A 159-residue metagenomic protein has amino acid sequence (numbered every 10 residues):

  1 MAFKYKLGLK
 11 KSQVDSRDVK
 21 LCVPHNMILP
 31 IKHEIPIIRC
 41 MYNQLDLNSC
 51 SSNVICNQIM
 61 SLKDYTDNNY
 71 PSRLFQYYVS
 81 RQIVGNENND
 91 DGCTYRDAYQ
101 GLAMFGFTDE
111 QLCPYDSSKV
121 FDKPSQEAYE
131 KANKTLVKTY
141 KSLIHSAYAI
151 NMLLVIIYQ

Functional and structural regions predicted by a protein language model:
M1-S51, L62-E87, T108-P124: Active-site-adjacent structural segments surrounding the nucleophilic cysteine of cysteine proteases and isopeptidases
A2-K6, C56-M60, Q82-Q159: Predominantly the structural core of cysteine protease catalytic domains
